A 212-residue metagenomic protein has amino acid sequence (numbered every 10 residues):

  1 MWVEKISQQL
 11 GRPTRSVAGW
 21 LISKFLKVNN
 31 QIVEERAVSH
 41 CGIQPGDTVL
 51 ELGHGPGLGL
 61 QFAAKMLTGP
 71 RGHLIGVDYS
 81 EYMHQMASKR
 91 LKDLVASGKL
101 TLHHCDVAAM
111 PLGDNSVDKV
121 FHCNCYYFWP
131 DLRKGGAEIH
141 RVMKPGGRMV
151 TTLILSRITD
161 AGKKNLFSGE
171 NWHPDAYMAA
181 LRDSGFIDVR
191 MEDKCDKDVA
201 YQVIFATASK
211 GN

Functional and structural regions predicted by a protein language model:
A18-V38, E170: Conserved SAM-binding loop and adjacent beta-strand
G46, P70-R71, M143-R148: Short glycine-dipeptide loop
L50-A109: Class I SAM-dependent methyltransferase SAM/SAH-binding core
A108-V120: A short acidic, Gly/Pro-enriched loop at the edge of an enzyme's catalytic core that lines a small-molecule cofactor
K119-D131: A short SAM/SAH-binding and catalytic strip from SAM-dependent methyltransferases
R133-P145: A short glycine-rich, Lys/Arg-flanked "PGG" loop and its adjoining helix->strand segment in the class I
R148-A176: Conserved class I S-adenosyl-L-methionine
D193-N212: Core SAM-dependent methyltransferase catalytic element
